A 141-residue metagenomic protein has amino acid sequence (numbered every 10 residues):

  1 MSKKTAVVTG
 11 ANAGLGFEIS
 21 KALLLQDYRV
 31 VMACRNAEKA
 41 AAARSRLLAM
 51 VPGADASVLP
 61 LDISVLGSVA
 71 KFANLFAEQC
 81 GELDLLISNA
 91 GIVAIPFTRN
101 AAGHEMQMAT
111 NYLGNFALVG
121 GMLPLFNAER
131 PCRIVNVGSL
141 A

Functional and structural regions predicted by a protein language model:
M1-A141: Rossmann-fold NAD(P)H-dependent dehydrogenase/reductase core
